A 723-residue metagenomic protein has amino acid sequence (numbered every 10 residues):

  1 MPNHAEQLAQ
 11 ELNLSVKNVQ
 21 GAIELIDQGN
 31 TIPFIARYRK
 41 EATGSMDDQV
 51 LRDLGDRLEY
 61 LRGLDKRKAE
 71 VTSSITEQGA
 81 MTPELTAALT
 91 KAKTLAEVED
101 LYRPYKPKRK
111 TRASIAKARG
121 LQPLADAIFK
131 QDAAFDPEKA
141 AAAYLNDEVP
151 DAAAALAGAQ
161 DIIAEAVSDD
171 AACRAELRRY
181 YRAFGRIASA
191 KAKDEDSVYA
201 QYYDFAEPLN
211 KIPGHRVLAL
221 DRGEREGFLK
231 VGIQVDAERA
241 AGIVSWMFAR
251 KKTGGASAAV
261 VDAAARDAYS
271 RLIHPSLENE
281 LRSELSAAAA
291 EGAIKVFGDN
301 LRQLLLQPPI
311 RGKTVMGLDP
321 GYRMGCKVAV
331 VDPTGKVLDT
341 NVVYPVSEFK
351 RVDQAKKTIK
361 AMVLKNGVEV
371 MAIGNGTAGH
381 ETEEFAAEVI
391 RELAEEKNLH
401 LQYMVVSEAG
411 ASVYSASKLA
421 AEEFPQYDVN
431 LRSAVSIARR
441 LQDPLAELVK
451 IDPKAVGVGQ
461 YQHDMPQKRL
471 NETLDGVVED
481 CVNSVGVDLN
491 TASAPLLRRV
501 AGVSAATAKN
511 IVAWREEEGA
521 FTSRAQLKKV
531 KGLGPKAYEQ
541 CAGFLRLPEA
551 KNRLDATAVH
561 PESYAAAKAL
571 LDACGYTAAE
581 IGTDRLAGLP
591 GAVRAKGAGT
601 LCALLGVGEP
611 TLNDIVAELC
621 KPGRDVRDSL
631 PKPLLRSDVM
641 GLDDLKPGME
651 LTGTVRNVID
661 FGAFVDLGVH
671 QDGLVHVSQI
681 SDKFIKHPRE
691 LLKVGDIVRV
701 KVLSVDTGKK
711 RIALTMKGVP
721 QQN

Functional and structural regions predicted by a protein language model:
N13, P308-P309, E479-A513, S637-V675 (+1 more regions): C-terminal accessory/binding modules appended to enzymatic or scaffolding proteins
V19, T340-S347, V370, A416-V429 (+6 more regions): Short beta-alpha connecting loops at secondary-structure transitions that line or flank enzyme active sites
T31-I32, D47-N146, P150, S484-S629 (+3 more regions): Accessory alpha-helical DNA-binding modules that contact the DNA backbone or grooves
F34, V50-R52, Y60, L64-G317 (+2 more regions): Duplex nucleic acid-engaging cores and interfaces of nucleic-acid transaction enzymes
E97, M404, G410-A411, S415-V485 (+1 more regions): Long, charge-rich intrinsically disordered scaffolds of nucleic-acid metabolism proteins
Y144, E148-A152, F205-P208, R222 (+6 more regions): Low-complexity, acidic/Ser/Thr- and charged residue-rich accessory regions of DNA metabolism proteins
R179-R186, L318-Y322, G376-A378, V405-V413 (+5 more regions): A glycine-rich phosphate-binding loop feature that marks nucleotide/adenosyl-phosphate handling sites
E280-G298, A455-G486, A603-D643, P647: Long, charged amphipathic helices and adjacent flexible linkers at domain junctions
